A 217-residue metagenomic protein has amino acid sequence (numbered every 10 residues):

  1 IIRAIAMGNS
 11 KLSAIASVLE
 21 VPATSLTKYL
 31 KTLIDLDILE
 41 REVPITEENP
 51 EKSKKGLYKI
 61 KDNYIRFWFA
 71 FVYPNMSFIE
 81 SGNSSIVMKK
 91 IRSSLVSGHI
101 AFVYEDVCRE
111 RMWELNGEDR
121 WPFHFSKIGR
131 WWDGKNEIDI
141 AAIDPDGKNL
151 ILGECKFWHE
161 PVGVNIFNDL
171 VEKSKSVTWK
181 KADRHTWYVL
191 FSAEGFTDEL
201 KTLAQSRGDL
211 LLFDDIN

Functional and structural regions predicted by a protein language model:
I1-K135: Accessory nucleic acid-recognition modules appended to NTPase machines
T46-E47, F157-H159, E194-F196: Conserved nucleotide-binding/hydrolysis micro-motifs of P-loop NTPases
S77-I79, R120-H124, E137-I138, K148-G153 (+2 more regions): Extended hydrophobic-aromatic, low-complexity segments
M112, I138-A142, D146-H159, L170-E172 (+1 more regions): Conserved catalytic cores of phosphodiester-cleaving nucleases, focusing on short active-site segments
H159-V171, D198-E199: Active-site-adjacent loop/helix micro-motif of nuclease/hydrolase catalytic cores
N168-A182: Short, basic/hydrophobic alpha-helical segments
A182-N217: Domain-level recognition of nuclease-like catalytic cores that cleave nucleotide substrates
